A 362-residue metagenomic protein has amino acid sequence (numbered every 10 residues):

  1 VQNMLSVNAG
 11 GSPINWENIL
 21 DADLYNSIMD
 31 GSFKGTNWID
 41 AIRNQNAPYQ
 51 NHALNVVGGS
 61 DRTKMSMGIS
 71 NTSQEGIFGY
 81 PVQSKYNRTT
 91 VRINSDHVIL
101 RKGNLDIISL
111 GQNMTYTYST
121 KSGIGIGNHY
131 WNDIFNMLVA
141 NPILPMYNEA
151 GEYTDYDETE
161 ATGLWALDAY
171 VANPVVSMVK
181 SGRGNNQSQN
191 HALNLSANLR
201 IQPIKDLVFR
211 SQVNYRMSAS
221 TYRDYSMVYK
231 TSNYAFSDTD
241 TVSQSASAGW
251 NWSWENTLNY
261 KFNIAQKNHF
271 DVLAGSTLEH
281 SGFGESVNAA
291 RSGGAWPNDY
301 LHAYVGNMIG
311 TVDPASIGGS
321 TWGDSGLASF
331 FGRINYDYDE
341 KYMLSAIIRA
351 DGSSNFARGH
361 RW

Functional and structural regions predicted by a protein language model:
V1-K34, I77-Y86, T90, N94-A192 (+2 more regions): Surface-exposed loop/interface segments of Gram-negative outer-membrane beta-barrel transport/assembly proteins
Y49, S60-D61, L100-L105, Q202-I204 (+2 more regions): Outer-membrane beta-barrel channels and translocator barrels
A53, K64-G68, N104-S109, Q202 (+4 more regions): Membrane-spanning beta-strand positions in outer-membrane beta-barrel proteins
L54-S60, I93-H97, A197-I201, N256-Y260 (+2 more regions): Residues on the lipid-exposed face of transmembrane beta-strands in outer-membrane beta-barrel proteins
D61-R62, S70-Q74, D339-M343: Short connector loops/turns at beta-strand edges and beta->alpha or beta->beta junctions
N71-S73, L344-F356: Transmembrane beta-strand segments that form the barrel wall of outer-membrane beta-barrel proteins
Q212, G275, L327, G332-D337 (+1 more regions): Exposed, low-structure sequence patches enriched in small/polar residues
R358-W362: Short glycine/threonine-rich loop-to-helix capping motif typified by GTGT followed within a few residues by an Asp-Pro
